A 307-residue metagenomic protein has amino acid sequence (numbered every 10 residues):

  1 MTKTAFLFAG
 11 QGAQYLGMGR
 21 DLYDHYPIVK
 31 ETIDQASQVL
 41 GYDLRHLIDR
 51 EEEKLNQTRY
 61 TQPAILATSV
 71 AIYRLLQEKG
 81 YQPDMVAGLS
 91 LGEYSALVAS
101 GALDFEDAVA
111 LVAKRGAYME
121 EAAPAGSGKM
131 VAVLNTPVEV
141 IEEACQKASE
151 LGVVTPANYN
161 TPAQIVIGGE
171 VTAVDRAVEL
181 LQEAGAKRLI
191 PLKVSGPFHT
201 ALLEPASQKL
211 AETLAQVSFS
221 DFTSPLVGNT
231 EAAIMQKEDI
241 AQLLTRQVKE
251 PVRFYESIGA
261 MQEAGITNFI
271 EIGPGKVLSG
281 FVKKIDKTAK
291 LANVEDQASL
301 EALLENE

Functional and structural regions predicted by a protein language model:
T2-V140, R188, N268-Q297: FabD-like malonyl-/acyl-CoA
G12-A13, G101-Q242, R246-V248: Alpha/beta catalytic cores of group-transfer enzymes, especially the acyltransferase/condensing modules of polyketide
T61-P63, P197, P251: Glycine-rich phosphate/pyrophosphate-binding beta-alpha loops
Q77, Q182, Q262-G265: Non-catalytic positions within long, well-ordered alpha-helices that form the structural scaffold/packing of enzyme
P191-V194, Q262, E295: Short glycine-rich catalytic loops that host catalytic nucleophiles or stabilize transition states across multiple
K249-I266: A short, acidic, amphipathic alpha-helical segment used as a generic capping/interface helix at domain edges
L300-N306: Short, charged, surface-exposed secondary-structure boundary motifs
